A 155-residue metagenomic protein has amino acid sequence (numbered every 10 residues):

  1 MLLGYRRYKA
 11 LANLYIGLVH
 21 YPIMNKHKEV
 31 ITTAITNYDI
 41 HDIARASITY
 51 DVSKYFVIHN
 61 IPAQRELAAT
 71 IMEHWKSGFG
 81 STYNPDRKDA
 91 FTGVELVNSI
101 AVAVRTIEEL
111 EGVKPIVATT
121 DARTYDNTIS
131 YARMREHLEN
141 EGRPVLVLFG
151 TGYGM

Functional and structural regions predicted by a protein language model:
L2-Y5: Terminal alpha-helical anchor/extension segments at protein ends
Y8-A122: RNA substrate-binding interface of SAM-dependent RNA methyltransferases
A118-M155: Long, charge-patterned amphipathic alpha-helical coiled-coil/hairpin "stalk" segments used as oligomerization
